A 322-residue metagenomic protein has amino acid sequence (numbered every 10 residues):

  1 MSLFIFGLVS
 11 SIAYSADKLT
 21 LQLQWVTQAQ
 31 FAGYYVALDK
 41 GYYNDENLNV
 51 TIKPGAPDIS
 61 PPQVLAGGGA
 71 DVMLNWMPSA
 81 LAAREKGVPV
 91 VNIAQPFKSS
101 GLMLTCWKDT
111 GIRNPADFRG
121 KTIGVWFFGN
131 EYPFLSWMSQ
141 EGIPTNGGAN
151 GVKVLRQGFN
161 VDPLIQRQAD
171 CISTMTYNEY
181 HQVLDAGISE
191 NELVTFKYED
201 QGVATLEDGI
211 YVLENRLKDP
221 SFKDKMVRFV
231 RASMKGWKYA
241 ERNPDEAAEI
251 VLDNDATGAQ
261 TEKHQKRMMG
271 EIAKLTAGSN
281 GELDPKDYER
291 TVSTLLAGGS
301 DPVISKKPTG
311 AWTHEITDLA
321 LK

Functional and structural regions predicted by a protein language model:
S10-I12: N-terminal signal peptide c-region/cleavage motif recognized by signal peptidases
D17-G158, P163-Q166, D170-Y177, F196-Y198 (+1 more regions): Short, glycine-/small- and polar/acidic-enriched structural segments that line small-molecule recognition paths
D39, A66, E85, S139-I143 (+7 more regions): Sec-exported extracytoplasmic/periplasmic mature domains
P96-C106, S189-D219, V230, G270-E271 (+2 more regions): Periplasmic-binding protein-like
T145-V152, E190-V194, K223, A256-M269 (+1 more regions): Short, surface-exposed acidic
K218-D301: Secondary-structure end/capping motifs
E289-K322: Conserved C-terminal helix/tail region of periplasmic/extracytoplasmic solute-binding proteins
